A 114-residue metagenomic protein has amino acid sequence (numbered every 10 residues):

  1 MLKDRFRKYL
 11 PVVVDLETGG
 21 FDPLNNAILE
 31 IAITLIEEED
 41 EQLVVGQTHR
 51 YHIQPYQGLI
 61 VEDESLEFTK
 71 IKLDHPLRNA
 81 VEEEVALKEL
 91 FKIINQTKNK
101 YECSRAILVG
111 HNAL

Functional and structural regions predicted by a protein language model:
L2-L114: Conserved non-catalytic scaffold segment of RNase H-like nuclease domains
